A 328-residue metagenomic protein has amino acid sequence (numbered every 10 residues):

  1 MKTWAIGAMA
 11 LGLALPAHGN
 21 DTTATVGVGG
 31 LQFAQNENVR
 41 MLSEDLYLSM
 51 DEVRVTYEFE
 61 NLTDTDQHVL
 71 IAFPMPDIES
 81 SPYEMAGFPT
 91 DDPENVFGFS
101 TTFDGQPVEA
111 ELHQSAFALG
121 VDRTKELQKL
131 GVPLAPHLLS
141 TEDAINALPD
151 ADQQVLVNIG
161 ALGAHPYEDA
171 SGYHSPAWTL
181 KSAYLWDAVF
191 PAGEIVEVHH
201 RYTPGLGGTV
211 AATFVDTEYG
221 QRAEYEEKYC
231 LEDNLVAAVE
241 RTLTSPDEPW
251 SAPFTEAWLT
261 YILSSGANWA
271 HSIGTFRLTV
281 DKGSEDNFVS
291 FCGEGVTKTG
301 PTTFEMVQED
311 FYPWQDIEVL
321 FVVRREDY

Functional and structural regions predicted by a protein language model:
K2-A8: Sec-dependent signal peptide recognition, specifically the positively charged N-region followed immediately by
A14-P16: N-terminal signal peptide c-region/cleavage motif recognized by signal peptidases
H18-Y328: Lumenal/extracellular ectodomains and adaptor appendage modules of the eukaryotic vesicle/secretory system
